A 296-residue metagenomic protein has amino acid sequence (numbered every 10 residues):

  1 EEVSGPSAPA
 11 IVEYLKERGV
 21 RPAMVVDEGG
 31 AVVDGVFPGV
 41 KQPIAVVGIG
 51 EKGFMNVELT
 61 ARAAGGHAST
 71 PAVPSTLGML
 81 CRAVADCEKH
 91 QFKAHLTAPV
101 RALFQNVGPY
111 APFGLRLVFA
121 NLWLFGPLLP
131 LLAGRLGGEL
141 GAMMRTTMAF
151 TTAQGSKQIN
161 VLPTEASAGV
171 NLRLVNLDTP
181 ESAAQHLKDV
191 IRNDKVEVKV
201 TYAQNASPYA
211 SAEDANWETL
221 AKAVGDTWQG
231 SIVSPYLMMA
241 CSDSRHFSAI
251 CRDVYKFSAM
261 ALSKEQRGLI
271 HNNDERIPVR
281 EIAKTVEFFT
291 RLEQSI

Functional and structural regions predicted by a protein language model:
E1-V46: Acidic/histidine-rich catalytic neighborhood of metal-dependent amide-processing enzymes
A8-L15, A64, A68-K93: A short core secondary-structure module
V20-R21, K41-Q42, G50-N56, M143-R145 (+1 more regions): Short, solvent-exposed loop/turn segments at the edges of secondary structure
G29-A31, K41-N56, F257-R267: Flexible glycine/proline-rich, aromatic-decorated loop/lid segments
V33-D34, K93-N160, T164-E165, N176 (+3 more regions): An extended, acidic, His-containing surface patch that forms the Zn2+-binding/catalytic region of metallohydrolases
V40-P43, T60-H67: Flexible glycine/proline-enriched surface loops and loop-helix/loop-strand junctions
A61, L172-L174: Hydrophobic beta-strand positions in extracellular immunoglobulin-like domains
